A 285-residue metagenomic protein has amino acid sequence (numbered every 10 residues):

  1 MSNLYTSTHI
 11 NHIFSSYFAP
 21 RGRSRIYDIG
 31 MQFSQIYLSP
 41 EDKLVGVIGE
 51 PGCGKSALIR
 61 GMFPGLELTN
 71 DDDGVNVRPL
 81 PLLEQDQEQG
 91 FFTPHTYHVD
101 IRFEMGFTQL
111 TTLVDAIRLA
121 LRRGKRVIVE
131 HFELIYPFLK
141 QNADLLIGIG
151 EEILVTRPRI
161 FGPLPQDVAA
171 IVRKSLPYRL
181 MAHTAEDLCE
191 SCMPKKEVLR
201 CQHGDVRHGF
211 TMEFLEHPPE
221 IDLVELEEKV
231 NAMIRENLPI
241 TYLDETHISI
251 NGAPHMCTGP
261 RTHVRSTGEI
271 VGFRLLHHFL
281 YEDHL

Functional and structural regions predicted by a protein language model:
S2-P40: N-terminal pre-Walker A segment at the start of P-loop NTPase domains
L44: Walker A (P-loop) ATP-phosphate-binding motif of ABC ATPase nucleotide-binding domains
V47: Hydrophobic anchor at the beta1->P-loop junction of P-loop NTPases
P51: The conserved Walker
S56-T69: A conserved segment at the C-terminal end of the G1
N70-E133: Conserved nucleotide-sensing/catalytic segment adjacent to the nucleotide-binding pocket in NTP-handling enzymes
R118-L176: Replace "adjacent to P-loop NTPase cores in ATP/GTP-dependent enzymes" with "adjacent to NTP-binding cores
P163-L285: Active-/binding-site microenvironments in catalytic and ligand-binding cores
